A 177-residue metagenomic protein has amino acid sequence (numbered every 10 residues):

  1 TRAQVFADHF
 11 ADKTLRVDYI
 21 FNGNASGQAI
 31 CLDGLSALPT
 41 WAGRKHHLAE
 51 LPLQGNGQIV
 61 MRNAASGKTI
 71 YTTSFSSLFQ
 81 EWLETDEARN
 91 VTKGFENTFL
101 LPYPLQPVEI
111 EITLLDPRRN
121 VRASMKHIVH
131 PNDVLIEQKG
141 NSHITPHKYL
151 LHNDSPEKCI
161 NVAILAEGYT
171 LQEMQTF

Functional and structural regions predicted by a protein language model:
H9-T145: Beta-strand-enriched, solvent-exposed domains that form extended recognition/catalytic surfaces
D133-F177: Fold-level signature of zinc-dependent metallopeptidase catalytic domains
